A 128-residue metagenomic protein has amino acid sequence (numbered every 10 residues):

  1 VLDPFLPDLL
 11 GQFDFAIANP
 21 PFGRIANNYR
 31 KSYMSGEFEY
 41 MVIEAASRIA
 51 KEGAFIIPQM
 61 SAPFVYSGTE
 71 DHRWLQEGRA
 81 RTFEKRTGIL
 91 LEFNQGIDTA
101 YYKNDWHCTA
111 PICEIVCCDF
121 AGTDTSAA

Functional and structural regions predicted by a protein language model:
V1-A128: Class I S-adenosyl-L-methionine-dependent methyltransferase catalytic core
